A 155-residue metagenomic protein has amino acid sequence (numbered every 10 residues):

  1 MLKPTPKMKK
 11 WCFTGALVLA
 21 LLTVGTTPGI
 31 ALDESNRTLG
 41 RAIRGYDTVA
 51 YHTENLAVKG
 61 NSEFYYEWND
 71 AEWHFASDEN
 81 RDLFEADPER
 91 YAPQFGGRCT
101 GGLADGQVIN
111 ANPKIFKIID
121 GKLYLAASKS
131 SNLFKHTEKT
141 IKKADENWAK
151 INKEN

Functional and structural regions predicted by a protein language model:
L2, D82, S131-F134: Short, surface-exposed beta-strand/loop "edge" segments at domain boundaries and coil↔beta transitions
K3-G15: Bacterial N-terminal signal peptides that target proteins for export
T14-V24: Bacterial N-terminal signal peptides
V18, T27-G29, F84: Cleavable N-terminal signal peptides
P28-N69, R90-N155: Intrinsically disordered, low-complexity terminal tails and linkers in eukaryotic proteins, enriched in charged/polar
H74-P93: Mature extracytoplasmic domains of secretory-pathway proteins
